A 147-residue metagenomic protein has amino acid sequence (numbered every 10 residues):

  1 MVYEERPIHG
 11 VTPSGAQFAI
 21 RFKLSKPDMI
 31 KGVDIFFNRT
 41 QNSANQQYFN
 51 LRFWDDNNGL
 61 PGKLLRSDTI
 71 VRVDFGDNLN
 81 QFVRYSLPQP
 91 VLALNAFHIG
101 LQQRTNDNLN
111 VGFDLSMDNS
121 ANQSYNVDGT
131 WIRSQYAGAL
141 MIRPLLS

Functional and structural regions predicted by a protein language model:
M1-E5: Boundary/junction segments of secreted and surface-exposed precursor proteins
G10, F18-I20, D118-S147: PGST-rich, cysteine-poor low-complexity/disordered linker and tail segments that act as flexible spacers
V11-L24, N80-V83: Short beta-strands within extracellular/lumenal beta-sheet-rich domains
P27-N42, L101: A short beta-strand element within beta-rich, extracytoplasmic domains of secreted/secretory-pathway proteins
G32, Q46-N50, A139: Exposed beta-strand and adjacent loop surfaces of beta-rich binding modules that mediate intermolecular recognition
F36-R39, F53, Y136, P144: Aromatic, loop-rich ligand-recognition surfaces of beta-strand-rich domains
S43-N122: Aromatic- and Gly/Pro-enriched, solvent-exposed loop/edge beta-strand patches characteristic of beta-rich domains
